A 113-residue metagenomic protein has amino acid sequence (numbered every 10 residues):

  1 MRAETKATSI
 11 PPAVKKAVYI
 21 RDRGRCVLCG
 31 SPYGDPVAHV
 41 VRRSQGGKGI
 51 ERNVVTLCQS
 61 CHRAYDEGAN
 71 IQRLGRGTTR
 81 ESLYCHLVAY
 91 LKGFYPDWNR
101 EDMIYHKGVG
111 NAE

Functional and structural regions predicted by a protein language model:
R2-K6, S44-V55, R63-E113: Polybasic, low-complexity binding patches
S9-P36, C58-S60: Short cysteine-rich loop/turn motifs with clustered Cys
G34-S44: Short recognition patches in nucleic-acid-associated and regulatory proteins
